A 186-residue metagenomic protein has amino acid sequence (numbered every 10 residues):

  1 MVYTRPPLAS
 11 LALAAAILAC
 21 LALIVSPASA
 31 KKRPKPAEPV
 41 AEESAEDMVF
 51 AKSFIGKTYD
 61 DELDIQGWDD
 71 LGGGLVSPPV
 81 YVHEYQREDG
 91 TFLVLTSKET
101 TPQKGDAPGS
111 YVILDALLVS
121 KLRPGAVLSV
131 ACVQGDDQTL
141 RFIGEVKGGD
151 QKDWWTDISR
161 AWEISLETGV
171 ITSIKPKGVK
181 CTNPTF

Functional and structural regions predicted by a protein language model:
V2-A15: Bacterial N-terminal signal peptides that target proteins for export
A16-I17, A28: Cleavable N-terminal signal peptides
A30-F186: Exposed acidic/polar residues on beta-strands and adjacent loops within beta-sheet cores, strongest in beta-propeller
